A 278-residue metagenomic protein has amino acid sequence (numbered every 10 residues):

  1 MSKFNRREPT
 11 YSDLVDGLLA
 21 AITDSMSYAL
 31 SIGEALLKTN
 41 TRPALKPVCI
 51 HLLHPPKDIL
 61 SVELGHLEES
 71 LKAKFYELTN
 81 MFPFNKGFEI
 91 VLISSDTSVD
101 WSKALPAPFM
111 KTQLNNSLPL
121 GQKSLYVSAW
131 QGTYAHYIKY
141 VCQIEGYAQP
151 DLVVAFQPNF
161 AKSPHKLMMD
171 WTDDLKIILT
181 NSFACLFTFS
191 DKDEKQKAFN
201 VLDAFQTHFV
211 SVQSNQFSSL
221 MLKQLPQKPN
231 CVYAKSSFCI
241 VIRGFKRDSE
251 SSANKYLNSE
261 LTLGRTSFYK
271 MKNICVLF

Functional and structural regions predicted by a protein language model:
M1-L152, F156-K166, L179-A184, T188 (+1 more regions): Positively charged, amphipathic N-terminal segments that serve as targeting/anchoring signals
L167-W171: Alpha-helical interaction elements in eukaryotic regulators
T172, K176, T180-F278: C-terminal functional extensions of proteins
